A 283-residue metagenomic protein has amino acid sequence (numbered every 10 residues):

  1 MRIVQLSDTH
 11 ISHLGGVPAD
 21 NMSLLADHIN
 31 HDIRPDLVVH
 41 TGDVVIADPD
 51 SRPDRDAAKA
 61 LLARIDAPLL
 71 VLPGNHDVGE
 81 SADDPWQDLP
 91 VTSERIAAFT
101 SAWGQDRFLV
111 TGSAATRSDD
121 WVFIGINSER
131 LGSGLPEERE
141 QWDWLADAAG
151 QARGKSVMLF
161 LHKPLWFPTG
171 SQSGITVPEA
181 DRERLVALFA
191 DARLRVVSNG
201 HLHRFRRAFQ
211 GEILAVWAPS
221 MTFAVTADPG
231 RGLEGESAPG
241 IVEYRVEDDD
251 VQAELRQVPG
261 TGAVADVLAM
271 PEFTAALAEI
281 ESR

Functional and structural regions predicted by a protein language model:
M1-L61: N-terminal active-site segment of His-dependent metallophosphoesterases
S7, T41, L72, F160-H162 (+1 more regions): A cross-family glycoside hydrolase active-site/sugar-binding cleft signature
S12-G15, I46-D50, N75-D83, L131-G134 (+3 more regions): Active-site environment of divalent metal-dependent phosphoester hydrolases
V17-P18, S81-Q87, G170-G174, F209-E212 (+2 more regions): Short aromatic-enriched loop/helix-cap "lid" or pocket-rim segments at secondary-structure transitions that line
S23, L188, F205-R283: Binuclear metal-dependent phosphoesterase catalytic core
D27-V38, V122-I124, S133-V216, M270-R283: His/acidic metal-ligating clusters that form di-metal
D50-Q151, S156, D181-A190, G211 (+3 more regions): Extended active-site neighborhood of metal-dependent phosphoesterases/phosphodiesterases
